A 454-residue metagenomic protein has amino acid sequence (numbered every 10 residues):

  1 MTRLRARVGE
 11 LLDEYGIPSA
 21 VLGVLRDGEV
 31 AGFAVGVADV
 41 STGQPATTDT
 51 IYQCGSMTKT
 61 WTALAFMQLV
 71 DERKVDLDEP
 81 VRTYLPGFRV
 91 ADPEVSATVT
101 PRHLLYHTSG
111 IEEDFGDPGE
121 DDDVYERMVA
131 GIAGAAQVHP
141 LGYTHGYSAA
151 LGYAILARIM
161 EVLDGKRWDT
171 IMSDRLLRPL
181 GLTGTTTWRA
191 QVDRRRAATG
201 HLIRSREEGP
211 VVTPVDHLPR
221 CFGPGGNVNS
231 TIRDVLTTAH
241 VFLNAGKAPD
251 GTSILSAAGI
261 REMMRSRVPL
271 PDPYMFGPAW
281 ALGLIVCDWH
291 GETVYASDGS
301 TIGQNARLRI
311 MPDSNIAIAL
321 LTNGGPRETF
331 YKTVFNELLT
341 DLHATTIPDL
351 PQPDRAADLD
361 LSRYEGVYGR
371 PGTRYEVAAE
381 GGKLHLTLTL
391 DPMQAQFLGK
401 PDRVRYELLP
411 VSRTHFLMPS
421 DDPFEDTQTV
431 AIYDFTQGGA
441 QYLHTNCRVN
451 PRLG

Functional and structural regions predicted by a protein language model:
M1-C54, K74-D76, V90-A91, Y125-A136 (+1 more regions): Short, conserved catalytic-motif segment at the N-terminal edge
L4, C54, T58, T62 (+5 more regions): Hydrophobic (often cysteine-bearing) scaffold residues that line and stabilize catalytic clefts of nucleotide/cofactor
R5-G9, L22, G28-V30, I51-V81 (+2 more regions): Active-site SXXK
G16-S19, I302-N305, T373: Short, small/polar residue-rich loop motifs at catalytic or cofactor-binding pockets
E29-V35, D39-V40, D92-I302, R307: Short, surface-exposed loop or secondary-structure junction motifs that flank catalytic or metal-binding residues
L77-D92, L180: Short, glycine/proline-biased beta-turn/loop segments that scaffold the active-site neighborhood
A296-D298, R307-G324, L443-T445: Short, well-ordered beta-strand elements
D313, T329-G454: Peripheral terminal and inter-domain segments
